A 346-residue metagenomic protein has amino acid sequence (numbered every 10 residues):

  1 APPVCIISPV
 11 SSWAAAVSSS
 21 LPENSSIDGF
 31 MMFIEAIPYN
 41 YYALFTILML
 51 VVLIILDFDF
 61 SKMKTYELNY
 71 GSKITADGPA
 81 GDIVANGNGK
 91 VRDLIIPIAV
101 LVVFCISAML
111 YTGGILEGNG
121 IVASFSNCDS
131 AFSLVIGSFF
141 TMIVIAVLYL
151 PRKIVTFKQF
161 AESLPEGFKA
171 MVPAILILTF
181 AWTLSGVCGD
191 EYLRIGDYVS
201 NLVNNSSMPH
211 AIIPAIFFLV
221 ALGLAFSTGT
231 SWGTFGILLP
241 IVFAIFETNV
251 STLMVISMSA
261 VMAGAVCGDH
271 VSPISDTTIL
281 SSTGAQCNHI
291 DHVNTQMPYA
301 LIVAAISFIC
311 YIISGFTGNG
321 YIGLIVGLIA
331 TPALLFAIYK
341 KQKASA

Functional and structural regions predicted by a protein language model:
A1-D59, L224-F235, M258-G284, Y299-S314: Alpha-helical transmembrane segments and, especially, the helix-loop junctions at the ends of these helices
W13-S25, T179-Y198, F316: Extracellular/periplasmic helix-exit of transmembrane alpha-helices
F30-F33, T46-C128, F139-S163, N288-M297 (+1 more regions): Long, contiguous bundles of hydrophobic transmembrane helices that form the permeation core of multi-pass
M32-E35, Q159-A170, D197-N205, I279-T283 (+1 more regions): Short amphipathic alpha-helical coupling elements at transmembrane boundaries
A43-F45, I95, V135, F139 (+5 more regions): Hydrophobic alpha-helical transmembrane segments
V51, V102, I106, A146-V147 (+4 more regions): Alpha-helical transmembrane segments of multipass membrane proteins
G89-I98, V103, N127-L193, A211-G223 (+1 more regions): Core transmembrane alpha-helical segments of multi-pass membrane transporters/permeases
L178-A181, S207-I245, N249, M254 (+1 more regions): Hydrophobic alpha-helical transmembrane segments of multi-pass integral membrane proteins, predominantly secondary
